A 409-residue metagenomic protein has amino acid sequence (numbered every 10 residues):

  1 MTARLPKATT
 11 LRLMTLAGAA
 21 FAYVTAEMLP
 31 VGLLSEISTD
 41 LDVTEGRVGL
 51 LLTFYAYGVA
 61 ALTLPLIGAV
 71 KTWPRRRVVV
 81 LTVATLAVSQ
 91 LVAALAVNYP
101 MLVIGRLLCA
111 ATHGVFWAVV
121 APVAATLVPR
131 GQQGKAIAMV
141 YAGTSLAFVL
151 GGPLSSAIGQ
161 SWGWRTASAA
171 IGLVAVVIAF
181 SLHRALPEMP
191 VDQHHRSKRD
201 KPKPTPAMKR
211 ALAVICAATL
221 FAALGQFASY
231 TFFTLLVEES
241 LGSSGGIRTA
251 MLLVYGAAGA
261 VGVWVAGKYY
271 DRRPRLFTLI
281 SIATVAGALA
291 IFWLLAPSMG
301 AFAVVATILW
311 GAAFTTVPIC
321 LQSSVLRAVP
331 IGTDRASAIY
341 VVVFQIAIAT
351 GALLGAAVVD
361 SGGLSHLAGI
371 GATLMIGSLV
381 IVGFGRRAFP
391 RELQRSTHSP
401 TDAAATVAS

Functional and structural regions predicted by a protein language model:
D42, P74, L95-M101, T112 (+1 more regions): Helix-breaking motifs and short loop linkers at transmembrane-helix boundaries and internal kinks in secondary membrane
A61-V97: Conserved MFS/SLC helix-loop-helix module at the cytosolic interface between two early adjacent transmembrane helices
L62-R75, V261-P274, V359: Helix-to-loop junctions at the C-terminal end of transmembrane segments in multipass secondary transporters
S89, P100-C109, A301-L309: Paired small-residue
M101, P129-P187: Helix-loop-helix hairpin linking two adjacent transmembrane segments in secondary transporters
G105-T144: Cytoplasmic helix-loop-helix junction between adjacent transmembrane helices in 12-TM secondary transporters
L276-L321: C-terminal transmembrane helical hairpin of 12-TM major facilitator-type secondary transporters
A328-L364, I370-G371: A late C-terminal transmembrane helix in Major Facilitator Superfamily
